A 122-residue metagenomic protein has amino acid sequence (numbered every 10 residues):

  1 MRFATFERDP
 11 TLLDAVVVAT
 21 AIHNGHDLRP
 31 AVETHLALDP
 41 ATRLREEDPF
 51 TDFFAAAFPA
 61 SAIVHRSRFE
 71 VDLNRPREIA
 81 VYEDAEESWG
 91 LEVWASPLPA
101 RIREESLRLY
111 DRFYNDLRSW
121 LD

Functional and structural regions predicted by a protein language model:
M1-D122: N-terminal catalytic or cofactor-binding beta/alpha core of small enzyme domains
